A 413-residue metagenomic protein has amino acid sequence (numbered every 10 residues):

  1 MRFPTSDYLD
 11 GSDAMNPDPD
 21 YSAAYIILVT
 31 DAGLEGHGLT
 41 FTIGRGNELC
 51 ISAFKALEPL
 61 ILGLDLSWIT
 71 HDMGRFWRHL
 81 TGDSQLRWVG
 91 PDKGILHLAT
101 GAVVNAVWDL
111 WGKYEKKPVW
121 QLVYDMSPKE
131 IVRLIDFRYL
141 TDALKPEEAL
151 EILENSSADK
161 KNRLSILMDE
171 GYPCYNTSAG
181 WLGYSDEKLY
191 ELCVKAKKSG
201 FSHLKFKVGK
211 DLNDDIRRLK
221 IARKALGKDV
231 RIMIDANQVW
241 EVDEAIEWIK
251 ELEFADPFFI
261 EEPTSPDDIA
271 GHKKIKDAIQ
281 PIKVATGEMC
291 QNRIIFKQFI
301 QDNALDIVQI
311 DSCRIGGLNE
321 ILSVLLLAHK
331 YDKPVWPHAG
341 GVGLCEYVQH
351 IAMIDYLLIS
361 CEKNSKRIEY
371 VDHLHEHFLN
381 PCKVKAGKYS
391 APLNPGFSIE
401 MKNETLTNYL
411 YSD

Functional and structural regions predicted by a protein language model:
M1, D125, C290, C313 (+2 more regions): Short, solvent-exposed coil/turn elements at secondary-structure transition points
M1-I232, N237-I246, K250-F254, F378-D413: N-terminal capping/lid subdomain adjacent to the active-site entrance of alpha/beta enzymes
F3, N319, S323-L327, G340-D413: Flexible C-terminal active-site loop/helix
Q85-G90, G183, I279-P281, Y356-S365: Short, charged helix-to-loop "capping" segments that act as catalytic/coupling loops
K117, K333, L357: Short glycine/serine/threonine/alanine-rich loop segments
K205-E346: Catalytic core of soluble alpha/beta enzymes
